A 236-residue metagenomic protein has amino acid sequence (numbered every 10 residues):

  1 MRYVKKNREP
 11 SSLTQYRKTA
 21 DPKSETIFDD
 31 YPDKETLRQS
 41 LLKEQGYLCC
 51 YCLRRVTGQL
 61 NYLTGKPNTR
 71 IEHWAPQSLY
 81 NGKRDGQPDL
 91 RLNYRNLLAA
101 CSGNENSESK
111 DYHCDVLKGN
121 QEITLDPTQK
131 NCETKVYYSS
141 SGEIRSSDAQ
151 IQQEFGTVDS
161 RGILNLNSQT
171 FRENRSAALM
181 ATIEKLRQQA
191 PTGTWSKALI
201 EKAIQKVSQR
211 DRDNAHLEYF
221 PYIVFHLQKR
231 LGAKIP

Functional and structural regions predicted by a protein language model:
M1-E35, H226-P236: A boundary/linker detector
Y16-K66: An N-terminal domain-cap segment
Q39-S40, P88-R91, D126: Short Gly/Pro-enriched turn/cap motifs at secondary-structure boundaries
G46, K66, Y94-L98, N131-K135 (+1 more regions): Extracellular structured ligand-interaction cores
C50-Y51, R70, A99-A100, K135-Y138 (+1 more regions): A structural signal for short, well-ordered beta-strand segments and their strand-loop junctions that often border
R54-Y112: Histidine-centered nuclease catalytic patch
S107-R172: Long, low-complexity, intrinsically disordered segments enriched in glycines and aromatic residues
A149-P236: C-terminal, charged low-complexity interaction regions
